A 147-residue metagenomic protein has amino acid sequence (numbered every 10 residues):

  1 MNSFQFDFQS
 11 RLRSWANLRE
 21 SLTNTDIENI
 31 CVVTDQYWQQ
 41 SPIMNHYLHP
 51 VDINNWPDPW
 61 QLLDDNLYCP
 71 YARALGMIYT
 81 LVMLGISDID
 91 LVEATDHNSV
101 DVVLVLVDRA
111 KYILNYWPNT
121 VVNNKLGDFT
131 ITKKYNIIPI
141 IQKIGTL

Functional and structural regions predicted by a protein language model:
M1-L147: A structural boundary/capping signal
